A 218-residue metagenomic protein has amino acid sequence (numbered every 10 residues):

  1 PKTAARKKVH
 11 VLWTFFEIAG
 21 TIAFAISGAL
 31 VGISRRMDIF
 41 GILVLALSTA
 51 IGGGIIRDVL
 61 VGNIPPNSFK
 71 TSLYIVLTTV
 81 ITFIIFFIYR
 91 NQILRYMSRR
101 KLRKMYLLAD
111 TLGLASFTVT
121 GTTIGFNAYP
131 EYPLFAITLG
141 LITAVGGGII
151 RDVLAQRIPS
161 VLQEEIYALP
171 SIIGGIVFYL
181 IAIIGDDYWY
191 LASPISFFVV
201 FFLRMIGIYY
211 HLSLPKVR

Functional and structural regions predicted by a protein language model:
V9-W13, V59-K70, T120-F135, L180-L191: Helix-coil boundary and interhelical linker segments in multi-pass alpha-helical membrane proteins
H10-I22, S68-V80, Y132-A144: Structural signature of hydrophobic alpha-helical transmembrane segments
F15-S27, I42-S48, G52, G174: The first (N-terminal) embedded transmembrane alpha-helix
I26-R35, I85-R103, I149-P159, G207-P215: C-terminal ends of transmembrane helices
A29, V44-S48, I55-V61, L134 (+4 more regions): Short, structured motif recognition centered on aromatic/hydrophobic residues
F40-V44, S72-T79, L108, L134-T138 (+2 more regions): Hydrophobic alpha-helical transmembrane segments
A46-G54, M105-G121, I166-Y179: Small-residue-rich segments of transmembrane alpha-helices in multi-pass membrane proteins, especially helix faces
N63-L73, R90-L114, T122-L134: Interhelical loops and loop-helix junctions of multi-pass membrane transporters/channels
